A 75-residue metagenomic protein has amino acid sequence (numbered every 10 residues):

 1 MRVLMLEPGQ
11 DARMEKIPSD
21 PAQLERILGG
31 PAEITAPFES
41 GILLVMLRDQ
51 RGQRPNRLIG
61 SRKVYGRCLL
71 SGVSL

Functional and structural regions predicted by a protein language model:
M1-L75: Detector for the mature cores of small, proteolytically processed and post-translationally modified peptide effectors
